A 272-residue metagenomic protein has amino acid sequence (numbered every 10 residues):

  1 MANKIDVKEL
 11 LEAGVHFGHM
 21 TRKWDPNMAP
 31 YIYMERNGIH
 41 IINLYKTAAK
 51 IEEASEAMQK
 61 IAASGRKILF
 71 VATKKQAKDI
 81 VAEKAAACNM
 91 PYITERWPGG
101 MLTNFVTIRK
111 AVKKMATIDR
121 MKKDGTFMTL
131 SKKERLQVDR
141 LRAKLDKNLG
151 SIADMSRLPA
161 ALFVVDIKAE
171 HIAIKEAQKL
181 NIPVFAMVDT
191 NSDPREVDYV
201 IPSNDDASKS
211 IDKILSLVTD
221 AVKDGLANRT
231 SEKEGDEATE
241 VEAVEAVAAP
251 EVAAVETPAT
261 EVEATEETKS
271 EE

Functional and structural regions predicted by a protein language model:
M1-D6, D224-E272: Intrinsically disordered, compositionally biased charged tails
M1-N204, S208-E234: Ribosome large-subunit tunnel/peptidyl-transferase-proximal elements
